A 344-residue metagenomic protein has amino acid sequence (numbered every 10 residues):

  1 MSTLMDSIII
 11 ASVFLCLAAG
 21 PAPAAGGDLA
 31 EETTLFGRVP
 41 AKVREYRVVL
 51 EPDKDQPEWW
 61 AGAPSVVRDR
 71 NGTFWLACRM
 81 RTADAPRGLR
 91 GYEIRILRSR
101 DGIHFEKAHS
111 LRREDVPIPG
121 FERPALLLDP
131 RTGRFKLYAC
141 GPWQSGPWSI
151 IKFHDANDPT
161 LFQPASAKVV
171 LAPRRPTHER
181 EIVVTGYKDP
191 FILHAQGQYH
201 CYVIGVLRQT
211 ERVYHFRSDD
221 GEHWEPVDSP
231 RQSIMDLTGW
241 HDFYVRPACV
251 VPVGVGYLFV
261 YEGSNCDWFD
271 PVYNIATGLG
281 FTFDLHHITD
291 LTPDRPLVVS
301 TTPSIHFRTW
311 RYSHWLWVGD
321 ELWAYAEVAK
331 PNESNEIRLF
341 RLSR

Functional and structural regions predicted by a protein language model:
M1-S7: Positively charged n-region of N-terminal signal peptides that target proteins for export
S7-A18: Bacterial N-terminal signal peptides
G20-P23: Polybasic, low-complexity, intrinsically disordered segments
A25-P119, L128-D242, P252-H306, W317-R344: Beta-rich carbohydrate-recognition and catalytic domains
V245-P247: Donor nucleotide-activated moiety binding/catalytic core segment of transferases that use nucleotide-activated donors
F307-S313: C-terminal structured domain segments
